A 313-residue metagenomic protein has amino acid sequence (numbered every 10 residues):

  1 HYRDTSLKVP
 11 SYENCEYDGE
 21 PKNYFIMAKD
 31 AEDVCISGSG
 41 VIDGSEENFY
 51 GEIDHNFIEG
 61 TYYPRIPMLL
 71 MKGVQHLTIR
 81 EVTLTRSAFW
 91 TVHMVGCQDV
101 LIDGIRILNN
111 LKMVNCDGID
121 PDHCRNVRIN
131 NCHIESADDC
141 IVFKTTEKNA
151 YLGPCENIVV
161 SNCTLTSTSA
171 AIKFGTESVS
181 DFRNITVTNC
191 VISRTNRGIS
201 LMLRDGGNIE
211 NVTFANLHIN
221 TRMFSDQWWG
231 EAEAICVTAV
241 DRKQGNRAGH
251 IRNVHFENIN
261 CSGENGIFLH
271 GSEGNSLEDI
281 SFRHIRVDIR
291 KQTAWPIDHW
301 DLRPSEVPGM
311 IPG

Functional and structural regions predicted by a protein language model:
H1-G313: Extracellular/periplasmic carbohydrate-active domains that bind, remodel, or depolymerize complex polysaccharides
